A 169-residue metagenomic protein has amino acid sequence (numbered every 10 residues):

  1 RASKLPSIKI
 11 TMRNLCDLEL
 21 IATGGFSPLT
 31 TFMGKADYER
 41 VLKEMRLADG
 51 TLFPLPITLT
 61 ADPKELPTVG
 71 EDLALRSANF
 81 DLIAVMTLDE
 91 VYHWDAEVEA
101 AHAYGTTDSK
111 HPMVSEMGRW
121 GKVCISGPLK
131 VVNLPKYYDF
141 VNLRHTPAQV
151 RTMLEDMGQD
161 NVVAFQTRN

Functional and structural regions predicted by a protein language model:
R1-N169: Non-catalytic terminal extensions that flank enzyme cores
